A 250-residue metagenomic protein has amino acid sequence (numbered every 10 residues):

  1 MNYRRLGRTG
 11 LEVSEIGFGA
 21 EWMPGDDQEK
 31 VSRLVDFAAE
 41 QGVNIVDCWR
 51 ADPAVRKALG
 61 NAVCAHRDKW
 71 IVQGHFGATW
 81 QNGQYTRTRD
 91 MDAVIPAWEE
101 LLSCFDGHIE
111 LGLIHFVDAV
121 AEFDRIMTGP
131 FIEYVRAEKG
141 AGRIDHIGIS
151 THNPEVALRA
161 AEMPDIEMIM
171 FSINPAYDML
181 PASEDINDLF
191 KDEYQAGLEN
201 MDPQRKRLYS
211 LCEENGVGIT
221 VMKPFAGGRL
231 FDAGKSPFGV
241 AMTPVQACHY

Functional and structural regions predicted by a protein language model:
M1-G74, Y134: N-terminal binding-site loop/beta-alpha segment at the start of enzyme catalytic domains that lines or forms
R5, V13-G17, N44-I45, K69-H75 (+4 more regions): Structural preference for beta-strand elements that scaffold enzyme active sites
G7-P24, Q73-Y85, L113-F116, V221 (+1 more regions): N-terminal small/glycine-rich loop or linker at the start of catalytic domains across soluble metabolic enzymes
G17-E29, F76-I95, D124, A233-A241: Active-site mouth loops of central-metabolism enzymes
G25-A38, R89-F105, T151-R159, T243-C248: Short, acidic/polar
A51, V63-I95, I114-D118: Structural motif corresponding to the early beta-alpha repeats
E100-F123: Active-site groove signature of glycoside hydrolases
V117-Y250: Beta/alpha (TIM)-barrel catalytic core signal, keyed to glycine-rich beta->alpha loops juxtaposed to Asp/Glu that bind
